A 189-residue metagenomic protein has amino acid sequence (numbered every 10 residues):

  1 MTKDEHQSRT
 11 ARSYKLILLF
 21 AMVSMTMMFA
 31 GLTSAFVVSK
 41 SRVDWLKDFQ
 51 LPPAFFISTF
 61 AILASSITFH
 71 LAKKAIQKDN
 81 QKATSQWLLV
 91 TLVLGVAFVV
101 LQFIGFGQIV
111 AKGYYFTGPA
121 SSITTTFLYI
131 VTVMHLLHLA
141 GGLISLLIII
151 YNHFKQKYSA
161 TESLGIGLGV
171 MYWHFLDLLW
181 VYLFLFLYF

Functional and structural regions predicted by a protein language model:
M1-F189: ...captures the hydrophobic TM-helix bundle architecture rather than a specific catalytic motif, and can also fire on
